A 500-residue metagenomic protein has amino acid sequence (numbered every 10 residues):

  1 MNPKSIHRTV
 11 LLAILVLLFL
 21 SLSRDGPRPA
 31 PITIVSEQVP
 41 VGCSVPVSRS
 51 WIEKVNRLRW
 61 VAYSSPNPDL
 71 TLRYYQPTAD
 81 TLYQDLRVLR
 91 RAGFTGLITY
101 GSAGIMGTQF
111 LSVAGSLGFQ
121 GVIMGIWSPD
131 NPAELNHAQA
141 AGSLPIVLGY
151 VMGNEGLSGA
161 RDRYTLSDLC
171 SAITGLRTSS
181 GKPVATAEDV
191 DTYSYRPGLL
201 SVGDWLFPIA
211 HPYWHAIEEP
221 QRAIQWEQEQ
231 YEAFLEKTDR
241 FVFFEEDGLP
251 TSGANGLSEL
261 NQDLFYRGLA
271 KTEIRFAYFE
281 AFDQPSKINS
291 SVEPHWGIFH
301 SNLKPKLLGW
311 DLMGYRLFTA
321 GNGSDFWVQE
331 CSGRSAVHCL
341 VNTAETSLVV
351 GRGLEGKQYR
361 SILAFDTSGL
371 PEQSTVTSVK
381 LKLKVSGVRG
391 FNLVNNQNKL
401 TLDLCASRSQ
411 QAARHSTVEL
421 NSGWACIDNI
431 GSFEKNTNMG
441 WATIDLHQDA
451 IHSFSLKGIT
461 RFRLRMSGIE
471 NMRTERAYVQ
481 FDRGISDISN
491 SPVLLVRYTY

Functional and structural regions predicted by a protein language model:
Q38-V55, W60, P66, R73-Y74 (+3 more regions): Aromatic-rich peripheral "rim/lid" segments of glycoside hydrolase catalytic domains that contact and position glycan
V55-L135: N-terminal carbohydrate-binding/catalytic regions of secreted carbohydrate-active enzymes
G142-Y164, A187, Y193-S194, F244: Active-site groove signature of glycoside hydrolases
L148, N154, E188-Q225: Aromatic- and acid-rich polysaccharide-binding/catalytic face of secreted or lumenal carbohydrate-active enzymes
H211-W214, T238-F265, F282: Active-site clefts of carbohydrate-active enzymes
Y315-S368, L404-S407, I469-R473, D482-Y500: Flexible, small-residue-rich N-terminal segments that precede or flank a structured functional core
F365, T375-R389, L494: A short beta-strand element within beta-rich, extracytoplasmic domains of secreted/secretory-pathway proteins
V388-I459: Beta-strand-rich interaction/scaffold domains
